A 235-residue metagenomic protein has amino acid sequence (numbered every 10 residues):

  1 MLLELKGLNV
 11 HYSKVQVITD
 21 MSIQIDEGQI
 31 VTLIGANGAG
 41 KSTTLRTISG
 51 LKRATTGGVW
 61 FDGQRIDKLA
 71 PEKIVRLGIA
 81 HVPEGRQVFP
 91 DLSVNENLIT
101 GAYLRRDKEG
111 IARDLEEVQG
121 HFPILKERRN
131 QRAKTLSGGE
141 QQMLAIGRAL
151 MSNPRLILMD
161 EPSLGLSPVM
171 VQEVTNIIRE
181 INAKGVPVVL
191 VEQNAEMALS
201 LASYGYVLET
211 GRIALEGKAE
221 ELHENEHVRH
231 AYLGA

Functional and structural regions predicted by a protein language model:
M1-A235: Glycine-rich phosphate-binding loops of nucleotide-dependent enzymes
